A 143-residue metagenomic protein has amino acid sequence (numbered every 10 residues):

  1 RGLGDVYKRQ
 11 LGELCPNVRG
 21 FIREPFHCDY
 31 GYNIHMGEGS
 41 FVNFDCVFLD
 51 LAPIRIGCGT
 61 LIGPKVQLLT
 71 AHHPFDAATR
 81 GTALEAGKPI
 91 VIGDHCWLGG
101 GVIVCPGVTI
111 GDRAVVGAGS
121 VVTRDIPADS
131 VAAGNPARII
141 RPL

Functional and structural regions predicted by a protein language model:
G2-Y7: Short, small-residue-biased leader/transition segments that mark boundaries at the very start of proteins
L14-P16: Coiled-coil termination/hinge junctions
F26-M36, F41-I110, N135-L143: Flexible, glycine/small-residue-enriched loop-and-beta-strand segment within the central core of proteins
G111-A114, P127-D129: Conserved catalytic segment of ABC-fold P-loop ATPases
V116, G134: Conserved G/P- and acidic residue-centered "switch" motifs that form tight phosphate/ATP-binding loops in soluble
